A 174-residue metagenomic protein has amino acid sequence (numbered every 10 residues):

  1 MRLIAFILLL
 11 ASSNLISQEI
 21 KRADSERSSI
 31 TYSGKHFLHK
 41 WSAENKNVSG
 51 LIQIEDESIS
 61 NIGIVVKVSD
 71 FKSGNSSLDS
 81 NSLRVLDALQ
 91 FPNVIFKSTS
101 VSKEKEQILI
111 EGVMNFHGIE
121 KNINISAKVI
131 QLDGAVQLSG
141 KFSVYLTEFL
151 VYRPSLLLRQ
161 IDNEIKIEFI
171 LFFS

Functional and structural regions predicted by a protein language model:
M1-I4, L158: Structural motif marking the loop-to-transmembrane transition
L3-S12: Sec-dependent N-terminal signal peptides
Q18-S174: Low-complexity, acidic/polar, glycine-enriched regions of mature
